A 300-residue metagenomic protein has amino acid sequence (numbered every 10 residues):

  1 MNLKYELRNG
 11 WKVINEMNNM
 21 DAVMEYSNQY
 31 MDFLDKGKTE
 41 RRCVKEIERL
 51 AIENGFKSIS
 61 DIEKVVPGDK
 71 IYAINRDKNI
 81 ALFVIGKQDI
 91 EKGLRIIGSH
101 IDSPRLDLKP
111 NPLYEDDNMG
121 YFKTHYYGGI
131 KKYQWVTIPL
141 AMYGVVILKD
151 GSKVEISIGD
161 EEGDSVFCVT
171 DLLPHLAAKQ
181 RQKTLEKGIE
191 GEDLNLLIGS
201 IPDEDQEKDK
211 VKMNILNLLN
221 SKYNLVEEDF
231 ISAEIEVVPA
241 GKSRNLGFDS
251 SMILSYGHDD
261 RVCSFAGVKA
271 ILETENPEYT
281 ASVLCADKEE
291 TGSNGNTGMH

Functional and structural regions predicted by a protein language model:
M1-H300: N-terminal hydrophobic/helix-forming segments and targeting peptides
